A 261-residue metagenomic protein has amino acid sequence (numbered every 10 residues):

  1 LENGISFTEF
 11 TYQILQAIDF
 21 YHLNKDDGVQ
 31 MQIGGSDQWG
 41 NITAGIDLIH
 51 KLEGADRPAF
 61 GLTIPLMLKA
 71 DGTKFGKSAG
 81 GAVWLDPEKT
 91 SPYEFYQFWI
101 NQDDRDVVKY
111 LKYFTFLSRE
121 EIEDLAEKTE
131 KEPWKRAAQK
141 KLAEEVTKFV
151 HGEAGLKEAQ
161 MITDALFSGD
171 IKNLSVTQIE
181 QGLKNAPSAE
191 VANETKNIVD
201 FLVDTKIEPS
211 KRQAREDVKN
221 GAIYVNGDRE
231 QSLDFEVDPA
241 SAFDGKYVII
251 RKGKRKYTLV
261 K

Functional and structural regions predicted by a protein language model:
L1-T63: Divalent-metal (Mg2+/Mn2+/Ca2+)-assisted nucleotide/phosphate chemistry catalytic cores
I49, E53-K261: Conserved nucleotide- and phosphate/pyrophosphate-binding catalytic cores in adenylate/nucleotidyl-handling enzymes
